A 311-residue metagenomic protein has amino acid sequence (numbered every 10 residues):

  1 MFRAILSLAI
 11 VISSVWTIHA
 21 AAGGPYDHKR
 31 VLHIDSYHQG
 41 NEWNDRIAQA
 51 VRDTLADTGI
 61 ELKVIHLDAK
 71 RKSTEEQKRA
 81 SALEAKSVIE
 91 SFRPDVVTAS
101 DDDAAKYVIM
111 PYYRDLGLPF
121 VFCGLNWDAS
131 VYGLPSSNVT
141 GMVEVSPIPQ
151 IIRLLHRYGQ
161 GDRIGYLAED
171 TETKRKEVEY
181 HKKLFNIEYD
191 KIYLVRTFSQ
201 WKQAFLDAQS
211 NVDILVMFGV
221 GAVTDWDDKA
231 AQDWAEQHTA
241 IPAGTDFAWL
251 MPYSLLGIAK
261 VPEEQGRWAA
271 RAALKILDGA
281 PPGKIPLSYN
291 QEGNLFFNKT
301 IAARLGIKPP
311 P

Functional and structural regions predicted by a protein language model:
M1-F2: N-terminal secretory signal peptides that target proteins for export/translocation
I5-W16: Bacterial N-terminal signal peptides
I18-P311: Short hydrophobic alpha-helices and adjacent helix-cap/hinge residues
